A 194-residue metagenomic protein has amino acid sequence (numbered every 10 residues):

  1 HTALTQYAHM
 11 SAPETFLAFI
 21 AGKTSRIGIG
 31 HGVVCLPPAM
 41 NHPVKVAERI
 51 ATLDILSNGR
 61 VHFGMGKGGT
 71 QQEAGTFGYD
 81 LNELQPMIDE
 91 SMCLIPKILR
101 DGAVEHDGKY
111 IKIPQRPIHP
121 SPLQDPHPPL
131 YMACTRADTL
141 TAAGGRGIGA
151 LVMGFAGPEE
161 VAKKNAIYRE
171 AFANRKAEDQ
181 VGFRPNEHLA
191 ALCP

Functional and structural regions predicted by a protein language model:
H1-P194: Active-site-adjacent structural elements that line small-molecule/cofactor binding pockets in enzymes
